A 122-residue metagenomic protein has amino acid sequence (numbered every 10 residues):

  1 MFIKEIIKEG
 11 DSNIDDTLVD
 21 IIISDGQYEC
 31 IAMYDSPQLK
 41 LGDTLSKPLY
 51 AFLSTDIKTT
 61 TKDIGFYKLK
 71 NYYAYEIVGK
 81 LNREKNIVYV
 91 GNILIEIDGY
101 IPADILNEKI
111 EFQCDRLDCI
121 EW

Functional and structural regions predicted by a protein language model:
M1-I14, D63-K85, F112: Structural detector for short beta-strands of small beta-barrel domains
D15-T60: Acidic (E/D-rich), amphipathic helical modules within compact regulatory domains
D16-D20, K85-I87, K109: A generic structural signal for beta-strand entry/edge sites
I22, P48-Y50, K80, E111-D115: Residue-level recognition of well-ordered beta-strand positions that form the cores of beta-sheet-rich folds across
S24-L39, V90-E108, C114-I120: Beta-strand/loop nucleic-acid-binding surfaces
P37, T59-D63, N82-I87, P102: Generic structural signal for short, solvent-exposed loop/turn connectors between secondary structure elements
K40-Y50, V78, I87, E96-I101: Intrinsically disordered, low-complexity regulatory/interaction regions
L49-A74, D115-W122: OB-fold/S1-family single-stranded nucleic acid-binding modules
